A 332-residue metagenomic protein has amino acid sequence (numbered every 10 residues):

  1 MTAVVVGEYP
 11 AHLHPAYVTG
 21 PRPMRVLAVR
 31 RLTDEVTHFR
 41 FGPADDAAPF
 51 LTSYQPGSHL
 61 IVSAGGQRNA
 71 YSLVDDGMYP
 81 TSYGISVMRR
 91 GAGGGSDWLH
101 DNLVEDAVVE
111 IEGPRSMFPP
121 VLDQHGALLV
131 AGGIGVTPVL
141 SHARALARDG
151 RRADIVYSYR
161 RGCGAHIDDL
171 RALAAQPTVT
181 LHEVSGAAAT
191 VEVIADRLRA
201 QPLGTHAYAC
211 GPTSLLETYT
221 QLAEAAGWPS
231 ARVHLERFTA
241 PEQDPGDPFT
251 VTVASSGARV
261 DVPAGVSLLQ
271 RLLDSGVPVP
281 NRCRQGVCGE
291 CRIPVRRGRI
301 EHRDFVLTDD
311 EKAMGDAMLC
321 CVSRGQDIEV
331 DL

Functional and structural regions predicted by a protein language model:
M1-A11, P15-V18, Y208, E217 (+1 more regions): Rieske [2Fe-2S] iron-sulfur-binding subdomain
G7-V108, E112, L122-H125, S158-R161 (+1 more regions): Ferredoxin-reductase
G20, Q67, S256-A258, Q326: Short acidic/polar mixed-charge low-complexity motifs
Y54-G57, Q243-T250, V287-G289: A short, compositionally biased
D97-S255, D261: FNR/FR-type flavoprotein reductase catalytic core
P138, L273, V277-H302, K312-D327: Local cysteine-cluster metal-coordination motifs and their immediate loop/turn environment, predominantly Fe-S cluster
D247-P280: C-terminal accessory/binding modules appended to enzymatic or scaffolding proteins
E329-L332: Short hydrophobic/aromatic patches at helix-to-coil boundaries
